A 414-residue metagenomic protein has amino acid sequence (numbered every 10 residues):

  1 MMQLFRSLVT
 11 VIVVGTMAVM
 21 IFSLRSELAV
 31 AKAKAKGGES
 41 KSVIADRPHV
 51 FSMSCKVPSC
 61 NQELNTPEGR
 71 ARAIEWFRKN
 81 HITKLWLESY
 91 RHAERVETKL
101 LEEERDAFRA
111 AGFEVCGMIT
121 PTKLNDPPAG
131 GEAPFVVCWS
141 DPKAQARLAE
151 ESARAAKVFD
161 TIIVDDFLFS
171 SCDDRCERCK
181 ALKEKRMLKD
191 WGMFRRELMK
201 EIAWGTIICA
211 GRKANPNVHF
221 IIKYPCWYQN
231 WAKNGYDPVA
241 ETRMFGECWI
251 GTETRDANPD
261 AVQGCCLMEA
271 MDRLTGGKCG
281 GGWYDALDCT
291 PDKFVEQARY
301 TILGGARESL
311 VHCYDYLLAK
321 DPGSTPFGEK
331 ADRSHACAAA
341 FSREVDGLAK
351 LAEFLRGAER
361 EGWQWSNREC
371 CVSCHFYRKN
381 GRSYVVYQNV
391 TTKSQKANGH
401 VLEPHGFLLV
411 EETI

Functional and structural regions predicted by a protein language model:
M1-I12: Bacterial N-terminal signal peptides that target proteins for export
L8, L24-E27, K41, A153: Compositionally biased regions
T10-V13, K32-K34: Compositionally biased low-complexity segments, especially N-terminal hydrophobic helices that form the hydrophobic
V11-S23: Bacterial N-terminal signal peptides
F22-A35: Signal peptide processing junction and immediate N-terminal pro/mature segment of secreted/exported proteins
K32-H405, L409-I414: Glycan-processing catalytic domains of CAZymes
